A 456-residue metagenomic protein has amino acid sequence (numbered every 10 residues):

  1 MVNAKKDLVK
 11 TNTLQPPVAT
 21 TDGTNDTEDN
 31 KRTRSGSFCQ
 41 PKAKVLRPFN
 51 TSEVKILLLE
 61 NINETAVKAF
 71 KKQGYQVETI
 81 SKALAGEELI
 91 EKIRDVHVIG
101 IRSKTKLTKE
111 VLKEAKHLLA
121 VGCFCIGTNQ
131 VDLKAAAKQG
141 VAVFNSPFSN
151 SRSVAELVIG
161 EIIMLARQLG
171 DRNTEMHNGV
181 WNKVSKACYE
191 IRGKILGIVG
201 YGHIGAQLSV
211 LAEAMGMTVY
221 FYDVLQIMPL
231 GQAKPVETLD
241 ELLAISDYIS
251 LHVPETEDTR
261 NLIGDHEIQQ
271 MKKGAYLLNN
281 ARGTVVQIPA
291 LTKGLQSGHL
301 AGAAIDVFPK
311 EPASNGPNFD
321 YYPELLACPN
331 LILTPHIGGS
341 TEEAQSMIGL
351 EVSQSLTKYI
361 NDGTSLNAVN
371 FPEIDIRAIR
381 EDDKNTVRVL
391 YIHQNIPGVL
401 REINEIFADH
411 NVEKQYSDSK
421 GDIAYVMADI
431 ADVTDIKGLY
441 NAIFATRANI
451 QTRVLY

Functional and structural regions predicted by a protein language model:
V2-P17, D22-F144, L242-A244, G264 (+4 more regions): An N-terminal-biased, well-structured beta-alpha scaffold segment characteristic of Rossmann-like dinucleotide-binding
N3, D7-Q40, K44, P48 (+1 more regions): NAD(P)-dependent dehydrogenase/reductase Rossmann-like domain
R34-G36, Q139-I195, H203, Q207-A214 (+1 more regions): Phosphate-binding beta-alpha-beta segment of Rossmann-like dinucleotide-binding domains, i.e., the NAD(P)
C39-S52, V184-G274, P289: Rossmann-like dinucleotide/phosphate-binding beta-alpha-beta segment
I56-L58, L196-I198, Y391: Hydrophobic Val/Ile/Leu positions in short beta-strands of Rossmann-like dinucleotide-binding domains
H97-V98, L119-A120, Y248, Y276 (+2 more regions): Short, Asp-centered acidic motifs that coordinate Mg2+ and/or phosphate in catalytic or ligand-binding sites
K104, I126, D247, H252-E255 (+3 more regions): Short glycine-/small-residue-rich Rossmann-like dinucleotide-binding loops
V143, Q269, G274-E381, Y425-I430: Rossmann-like dinucleotide-binding domain for NAD(H)/NADP(H)
